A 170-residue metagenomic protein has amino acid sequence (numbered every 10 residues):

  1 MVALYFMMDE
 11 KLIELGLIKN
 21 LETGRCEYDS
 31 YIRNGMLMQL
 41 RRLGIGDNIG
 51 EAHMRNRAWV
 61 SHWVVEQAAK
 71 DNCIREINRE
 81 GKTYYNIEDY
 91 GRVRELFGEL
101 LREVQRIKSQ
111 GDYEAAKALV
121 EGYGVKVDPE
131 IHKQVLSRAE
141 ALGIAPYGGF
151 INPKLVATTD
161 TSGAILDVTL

Functional and structural regions predicted by a protein language model:
M1: Active-site recognition of the HExxH zinc-binding catalytic motif
L4-I107: Long, well-structured alpha-helical subdomains associated with metal-dependent extracellular/ecto-lumenal hydrolases
I77-L170: Non-catalytic terminal regions of proteins
